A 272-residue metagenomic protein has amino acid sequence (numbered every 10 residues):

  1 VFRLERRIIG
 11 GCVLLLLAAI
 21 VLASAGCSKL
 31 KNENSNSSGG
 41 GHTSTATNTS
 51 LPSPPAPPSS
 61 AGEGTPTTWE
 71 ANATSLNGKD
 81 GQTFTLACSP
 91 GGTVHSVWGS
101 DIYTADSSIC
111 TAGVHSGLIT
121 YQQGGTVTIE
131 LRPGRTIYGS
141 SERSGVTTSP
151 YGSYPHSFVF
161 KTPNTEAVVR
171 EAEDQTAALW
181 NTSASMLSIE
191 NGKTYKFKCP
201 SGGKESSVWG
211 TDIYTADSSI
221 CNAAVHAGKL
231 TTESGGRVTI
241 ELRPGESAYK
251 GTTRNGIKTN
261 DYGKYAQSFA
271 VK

Functional and structural regions predicted by a protein language model:
V1-I9: N-terminal secretory signal peptides that target proteins for export/translocation
I8-L16: Sec-dependent signal peptide hydrophobic core
A23-G26: C-terminal motif of bacterial Sec signal peptides marking the signal peptidase cleavage site
L30-K31, S35-T45, L51-K272: Mitochondrial intermembrane space
